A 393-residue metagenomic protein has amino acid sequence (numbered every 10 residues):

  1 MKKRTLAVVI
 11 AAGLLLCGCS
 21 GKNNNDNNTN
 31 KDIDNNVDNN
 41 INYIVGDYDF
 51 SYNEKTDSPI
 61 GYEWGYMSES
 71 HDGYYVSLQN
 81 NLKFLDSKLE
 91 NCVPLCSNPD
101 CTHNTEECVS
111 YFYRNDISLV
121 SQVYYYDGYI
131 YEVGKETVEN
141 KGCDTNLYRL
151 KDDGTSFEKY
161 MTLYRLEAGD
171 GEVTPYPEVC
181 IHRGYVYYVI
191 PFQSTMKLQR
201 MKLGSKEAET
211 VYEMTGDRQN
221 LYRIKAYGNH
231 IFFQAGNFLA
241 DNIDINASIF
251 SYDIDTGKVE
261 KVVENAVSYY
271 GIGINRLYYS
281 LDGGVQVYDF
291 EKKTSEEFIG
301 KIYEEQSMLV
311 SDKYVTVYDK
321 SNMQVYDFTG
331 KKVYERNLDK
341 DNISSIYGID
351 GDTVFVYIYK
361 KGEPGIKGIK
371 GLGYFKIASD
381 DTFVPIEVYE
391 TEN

Functional and structural regions predicted by a protein language model:
L15-G18: C-terminal motif of bacterial Sec signal peptides marking the signal peptidase cleavage site
S20-N23: Bacterial signal peptide processing site
N40-N53, V93-D116, M161-E172, Y212-D217 (+1 more regions): Surface-exposed loop and turn segments in beta-propeller and other repeat-based domains that flank or scaffold
S58-E69, E106-Y125, L166-H182, D217-G228 (+4 more regions): Repeated scaffold domains used in trafficking and secretory/extracellular systems, primarily beta-propellers
Y75-S77, Y131-V133, Y187-V189, F232-A235 (+3 more regions): Residue position within the beta-strands of beta-propeller blades
S77-D100: Beta-propeller domains
Q79-F84, G134, V138-R149, Q193-R200 (+4 more regions): Structural motif
D86-E90, K151-T155, K202-K206, D253-G257 (+3 more regions): Short loop/turn segments that connect beta-strands within beta-propeller blades
